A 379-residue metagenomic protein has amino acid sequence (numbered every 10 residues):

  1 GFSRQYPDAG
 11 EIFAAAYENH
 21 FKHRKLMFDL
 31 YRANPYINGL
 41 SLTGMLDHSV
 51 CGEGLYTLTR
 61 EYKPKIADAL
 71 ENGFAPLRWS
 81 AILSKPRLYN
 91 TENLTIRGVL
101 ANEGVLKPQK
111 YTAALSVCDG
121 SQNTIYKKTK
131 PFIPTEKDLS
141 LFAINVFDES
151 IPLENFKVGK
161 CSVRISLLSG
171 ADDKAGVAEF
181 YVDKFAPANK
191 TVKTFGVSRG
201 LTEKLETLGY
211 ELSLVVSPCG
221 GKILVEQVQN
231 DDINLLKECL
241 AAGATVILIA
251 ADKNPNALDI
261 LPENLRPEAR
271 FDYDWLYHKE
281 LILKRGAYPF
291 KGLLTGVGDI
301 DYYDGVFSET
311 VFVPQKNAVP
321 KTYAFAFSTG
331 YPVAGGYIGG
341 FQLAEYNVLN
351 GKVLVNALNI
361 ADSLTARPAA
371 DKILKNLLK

Functional and structural regions predicted by a protein language model:
G1-K110, I125, F327: Substrate-binding clefts and catalytic carboxylate motifs of secreted carbohydrate-active enzymes
A15-H23, G336, A369, I373: Soluble or luminal CAZymes and related metallo-dependent hydrolases
E92-I133, V146-E149, G159-S169: Beta-strand-rich binding/interaction modules
P131-E136, D172-K190: Short beta-strand elements
S140-L153: Exposed aromatic-hydrophobic patches
K190-P267, P332-V333, Y337, L343-A344 (+2 more regions): Helical hinge/lid and interdomain linker segments adjacent to catalytic or ligand-binding clefts that mediate domain
E206, Y273-P368: Catalytic beta-strand/loop cores that center a nucleophilic Ser/Cys/Thr and support acyl-enzyme chemistry
V228-F307, A369, K375: A glycine-rich, often tryptophan-bearing local segment used as a flexible ligand/cofactor-contacting loop or short
